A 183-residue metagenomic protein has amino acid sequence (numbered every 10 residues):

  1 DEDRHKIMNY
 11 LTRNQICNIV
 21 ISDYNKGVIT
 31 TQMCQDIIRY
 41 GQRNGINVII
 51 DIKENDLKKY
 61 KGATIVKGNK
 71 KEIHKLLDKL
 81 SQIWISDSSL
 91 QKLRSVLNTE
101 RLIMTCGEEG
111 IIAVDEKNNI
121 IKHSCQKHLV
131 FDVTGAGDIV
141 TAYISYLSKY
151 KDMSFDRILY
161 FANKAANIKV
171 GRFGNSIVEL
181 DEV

Functional and structural regions predicted by a protein language model:
D1-N14: Conserved phosphate-binding/catalytic loop of the ribokinase/pfkB sugar-kinase fold
Q15-V28: Short acidic, glycine-rich surface-loop motifs adjacent to enzyme active sites
I19-S22, N69, I111, D138 (+1 more regions): Conserved structural-core and active-site-/substrate-pathway-adjacent residues in large, well-folded domains of enzymes
V20, I37, V48-I50, D56 (+2 more regions): Extended, hydrophobic alpha-helical segments in both membrane/secreted and soluble proteins
K26-I120: Conserved phosphate/ATP/ADP-binding segment of small-molecule kinases
G68, C125-Q126: Active-site donor-binding loop signature of nucleotide-sugar glycosyltransferases
E100-R101, K117, Q126-V183: Conserved post-catalytic alpha-helical subdomain immediately downstream of the catalytic base and nucleotide-binding
